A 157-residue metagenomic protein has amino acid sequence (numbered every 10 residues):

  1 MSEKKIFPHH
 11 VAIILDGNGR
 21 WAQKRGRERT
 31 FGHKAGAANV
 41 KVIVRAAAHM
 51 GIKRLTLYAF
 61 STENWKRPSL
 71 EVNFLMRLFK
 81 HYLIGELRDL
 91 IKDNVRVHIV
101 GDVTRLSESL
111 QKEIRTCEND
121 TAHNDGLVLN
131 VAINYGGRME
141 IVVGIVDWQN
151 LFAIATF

Functional and structural regions predicted by a protein language model:
M1-F157: Flexible, compositionally biased loop and terminal segments
